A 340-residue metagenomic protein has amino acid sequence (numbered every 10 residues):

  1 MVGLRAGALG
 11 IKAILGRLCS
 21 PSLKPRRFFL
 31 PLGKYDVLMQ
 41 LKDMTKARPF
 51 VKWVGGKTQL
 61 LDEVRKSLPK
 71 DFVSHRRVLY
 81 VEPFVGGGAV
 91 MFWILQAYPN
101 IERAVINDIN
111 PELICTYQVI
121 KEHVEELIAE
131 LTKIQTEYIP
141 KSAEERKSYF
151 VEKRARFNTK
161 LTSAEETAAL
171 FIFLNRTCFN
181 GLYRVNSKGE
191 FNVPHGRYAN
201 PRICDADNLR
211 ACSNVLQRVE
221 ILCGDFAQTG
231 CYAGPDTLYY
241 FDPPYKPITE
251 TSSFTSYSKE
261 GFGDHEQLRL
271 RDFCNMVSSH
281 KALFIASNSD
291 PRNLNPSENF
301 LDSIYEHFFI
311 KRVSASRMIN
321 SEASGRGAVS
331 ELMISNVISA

Functional and structural regions predicted by a protein language model:
L4, L9, L15, F29-L30: Short hydrophobic targeting helices and cationic amphipathic motifs that mediate membrane/organellar targeting
D36-V73, L79, A89: S-adenosyl-L-methionine
Y80-I94, I106-N110, I172-F179, N186 (+5 more regions): Conserved proline-anchored active-site loop of SAM-dependent methyltransferases that bridges a beta-strand
Q96-Q217, T255: Class I S-adenosyl-L-methionine-dependent methyltransferase module
S187-Y198, Y245-Q267: Mobile active-site "lid"/loop adjacent to the S-adenosyl-L-methionine
E266-V313: Conserved Class I SAM-dependent methyltransferase catalytic core
I304-A340: Class I S-adenosyl-L-methionine
